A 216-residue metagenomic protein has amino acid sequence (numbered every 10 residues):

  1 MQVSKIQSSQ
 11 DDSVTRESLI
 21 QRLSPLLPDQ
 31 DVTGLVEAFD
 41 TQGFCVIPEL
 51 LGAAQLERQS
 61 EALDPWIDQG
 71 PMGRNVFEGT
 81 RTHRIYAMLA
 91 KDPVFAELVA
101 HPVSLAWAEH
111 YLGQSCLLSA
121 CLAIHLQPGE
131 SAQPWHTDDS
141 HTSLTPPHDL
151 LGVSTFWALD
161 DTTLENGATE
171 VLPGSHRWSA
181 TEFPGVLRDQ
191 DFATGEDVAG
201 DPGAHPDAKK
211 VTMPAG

Functional and structural regions predicted by a protein language model:
Q2-Q42, I47-P146, P184: Non-heme Fe(II)-dependent double-stranded beta-helix
I20, T162-G216: Double-stranded beta-helix
F44-V46, P134, S154-A158, V171 (+1 more regions): Conserved hydrophobic/aromatic beta-strand scaffold that supports enzyme active sites
A100, L151, H205: Short, glycine/acidic-rich beta->alpha junctions
Y111, T145-L164, T212-A215: Short, conserved beta-strand element in jelly-roll/cupin
C121, V153, G167: Change "...and in nucleic-acid phosphodiester-cleaving endonucleases..." to "...and in nucleic-acid processing enzymes
I124-E130, S140, L159-L164, G174-W178: Short acidic/polar capping segments at secondary-structure boundaries
P134-S143, W157, T194-E196, G203-A204: Active-site glycine-rich loop that binds ribose-phosphate moieties when present
